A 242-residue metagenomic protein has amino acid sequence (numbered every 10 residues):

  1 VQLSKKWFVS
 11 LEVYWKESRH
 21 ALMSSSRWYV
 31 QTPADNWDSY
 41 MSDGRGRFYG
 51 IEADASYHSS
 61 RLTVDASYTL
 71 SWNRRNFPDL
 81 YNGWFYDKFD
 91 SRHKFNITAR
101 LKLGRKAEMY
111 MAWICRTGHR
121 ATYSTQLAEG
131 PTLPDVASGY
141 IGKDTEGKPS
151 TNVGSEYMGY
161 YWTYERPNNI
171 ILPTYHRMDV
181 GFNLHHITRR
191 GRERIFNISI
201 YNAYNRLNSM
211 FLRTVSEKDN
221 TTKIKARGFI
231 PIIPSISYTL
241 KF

Functional and structural regions predicted by a protein language model:
V1-L3, I51-Y57, A66, I97-L101 (+4 more regions): Residues on the lipid-exposed face of transmembrane beta-strands in outer-membrane beta-barrel proteins
Q2, F8-E12, T63-V64, E108 (+2 more regions): Membrane-spanning beta-strand positions in outer-membrane beta-barrel proteins
L3-K5, E17, Y57-R61, L101-R105 (+3 more regions): Outer-membrane beta-barrel strand-turn architecture
S10, Y14-S18, L22, W28-Y29 (+1 more regions): Gram-negative outer-membrane beta-barrel transporters
H20-M23, G191-E193: Alpha-helix N-cap/helix-start motif
L22-Q31, W37-R45, R75-K88, S124-E129 (+4 more regions): Extracellular/periplasm-exposed beta-strand and loop segments of Gram-negative cell-envelope proteins, dominated by
K106, I114-G159, P173-D179, L184-F242: C-terminal beta-signal and adjacent terminal beta-strands/loops of Gram-negative outer-membrane beta-barrel proteins
